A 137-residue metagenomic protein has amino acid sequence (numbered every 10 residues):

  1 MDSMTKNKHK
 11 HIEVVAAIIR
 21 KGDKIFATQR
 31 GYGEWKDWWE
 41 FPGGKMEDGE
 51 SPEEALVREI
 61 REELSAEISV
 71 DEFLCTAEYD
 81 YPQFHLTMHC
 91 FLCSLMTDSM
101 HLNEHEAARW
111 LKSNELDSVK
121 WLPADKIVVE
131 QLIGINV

Functional and structural regions predicted by a protein language model:
D2-N7, M96: Short, P/G- and charge-enriched loop/turn segments at secondary-structure junctions
T5-I25: Conserved N-terminal beta-strand and adjoining loop/helix that marks the start of the Nudix/MutT-like hydrolase domain
E13-V15, D23, L86-H89, E106: Change "...and in nucleic-acid phosphodiester-cleaving endonucleases..." to "...and in nucleic-acid processing enzymes
I19-R20, A27, C93-L95, W110: Conserved hydrophobic "DFG−1" position in protein kinase catalytic cores
K21-E62, A66: Conserved Nudix-box catalytic region and its N-terminal flanking loop in Nudix hydrolases and closely related
P52-R61, F73, F91, A108: Hydrophobic packing within well-folded, soluble alpha/beta domains
E67, A77-M100, A107-R109: Active-site-adjacent beta-strand/loop module that shapes the phosphate/pyrophosphate-binding cleft
L92, H101-L132: NUDIX/MutT-family hydrolases
